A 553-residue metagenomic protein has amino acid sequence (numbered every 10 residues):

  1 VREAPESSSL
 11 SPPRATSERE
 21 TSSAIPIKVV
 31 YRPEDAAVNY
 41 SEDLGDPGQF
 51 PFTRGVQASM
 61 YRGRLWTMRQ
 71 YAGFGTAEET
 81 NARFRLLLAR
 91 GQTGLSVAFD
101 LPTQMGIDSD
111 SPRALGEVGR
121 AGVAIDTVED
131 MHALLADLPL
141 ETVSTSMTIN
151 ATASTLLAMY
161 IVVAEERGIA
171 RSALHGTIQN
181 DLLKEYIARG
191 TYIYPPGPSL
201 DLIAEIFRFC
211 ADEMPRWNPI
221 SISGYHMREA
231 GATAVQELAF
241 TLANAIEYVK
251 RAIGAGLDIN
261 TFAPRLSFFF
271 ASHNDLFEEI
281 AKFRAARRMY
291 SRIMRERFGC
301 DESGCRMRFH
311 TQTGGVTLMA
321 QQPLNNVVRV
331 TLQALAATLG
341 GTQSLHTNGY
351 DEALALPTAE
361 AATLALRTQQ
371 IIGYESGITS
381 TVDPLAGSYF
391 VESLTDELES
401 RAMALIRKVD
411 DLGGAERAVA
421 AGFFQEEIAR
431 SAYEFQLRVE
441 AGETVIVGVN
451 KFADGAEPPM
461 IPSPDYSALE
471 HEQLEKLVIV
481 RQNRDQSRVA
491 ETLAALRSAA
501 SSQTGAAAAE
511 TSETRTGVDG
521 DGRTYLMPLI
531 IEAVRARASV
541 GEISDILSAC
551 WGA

Functional and structural regions predicted by a protein language model:
V1-H273, E278, R297, R306-H310 (+2 more regions): Catalytic alpha/beta active-site cores
L10-A15, R19-V38, D46-F52, L101 (+4 more regions): Flexible, glycine-rich loop/tail regions that form catalytic "lids" or insertion modules at the edges of active sites
R64, D110-R113, L183-E185, S221-G224 (+9 more regions): Short acidic (Asp/Glu) and glycine-rich catalytic loops that position anionic groups and cofactors
T93, A136-L140, V162-A170, A204-R216 (+14 more regions): Generic secondary-structure signature for well-ordered alpha-helical cores
G116-R120, K184-Y194, M227-G231, F270-D275 (+6 more regions): Short beta-alpha connecting loops at secondary-structure transitions that line or flank enzyme active sites
D126, A151, Y192-C210, Q322-Q333 (+3 more regions): Phosphate/diphosphate-binding loops
L156-A158, G231-A239, H273-A285, T313-V327 (+5 more regions): Short glycine/threonine-rich loop-to-helix capping motif typified by GTGT followed within a few residues by an Asp-Pro
D258-F262, C300-Q312, Q321-N348, P357-V382 (+2 more regions): Flexible glycine/proline-rich, aromatic-decorated loop/lid segments
